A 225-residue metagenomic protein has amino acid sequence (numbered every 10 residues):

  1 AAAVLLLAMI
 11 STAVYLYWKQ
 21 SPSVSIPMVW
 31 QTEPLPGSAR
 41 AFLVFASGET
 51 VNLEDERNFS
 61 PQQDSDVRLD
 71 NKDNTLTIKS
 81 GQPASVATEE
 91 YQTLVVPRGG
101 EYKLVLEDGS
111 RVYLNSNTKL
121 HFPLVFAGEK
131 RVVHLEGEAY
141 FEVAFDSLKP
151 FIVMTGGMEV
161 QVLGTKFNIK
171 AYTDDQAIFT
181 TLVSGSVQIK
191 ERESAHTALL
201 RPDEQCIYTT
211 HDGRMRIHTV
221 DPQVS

Functional and structural regions predicted by a protein language model:
A1, I10-S225: A residue-level detector for the "anchor" residue at the start of short, highly conserved motifs
L6: Conserved beta/loop motifs at nucleotide-recognition and modification sites
